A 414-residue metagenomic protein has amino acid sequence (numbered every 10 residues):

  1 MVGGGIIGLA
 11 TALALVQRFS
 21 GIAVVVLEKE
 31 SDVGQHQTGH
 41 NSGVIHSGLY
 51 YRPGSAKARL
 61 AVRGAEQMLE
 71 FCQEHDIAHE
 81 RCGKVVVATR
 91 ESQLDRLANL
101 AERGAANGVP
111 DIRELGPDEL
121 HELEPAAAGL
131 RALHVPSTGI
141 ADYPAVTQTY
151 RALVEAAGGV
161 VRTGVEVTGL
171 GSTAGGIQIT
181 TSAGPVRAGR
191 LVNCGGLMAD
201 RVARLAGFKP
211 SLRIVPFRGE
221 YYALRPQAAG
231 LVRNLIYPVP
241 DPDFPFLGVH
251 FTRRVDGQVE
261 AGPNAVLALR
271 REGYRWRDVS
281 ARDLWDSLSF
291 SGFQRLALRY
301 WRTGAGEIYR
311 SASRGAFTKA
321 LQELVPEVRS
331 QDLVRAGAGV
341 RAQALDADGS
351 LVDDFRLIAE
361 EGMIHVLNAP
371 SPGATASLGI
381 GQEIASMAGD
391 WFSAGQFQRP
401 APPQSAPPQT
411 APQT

Functional and structural regions predicted by a protein language model:
M1-I7, V25: Beta1/beta-strand and adjacent pyrophosphate-binding region of the FAD-binding site in flavoprotein oxidoreductases
A10, L170-V279: Flavin-dependent oxidoreductases
V16-H40: Glycine-rich FAD pyrophosphate-binding loop
G43-E119, G129, G248-H250, Q258-E260 (+1 more regions): Dinucleotide-binding Rossmann-like beta1-alpha1 core, especially the glycine-rich loop that anchors the ADP
R52-R63, V87-R96, L133-L153, R162 (+2 more regions): Short beta-strand to alpha-helix junction loop
A78-A88, D111, E119-G158, Q178-S182 (+3 more regions): Helix-loop-beta segment of a Rossmann-like dinucleotide-binding subdomain
L133-R190, C194, M198-R201, A376-G389: Helical element adjacent to the flavin cofactor pocket in flavoenzyme catalytic cores
W276, R282, S287-P400: C-terminal catalytic lobe of FAD-dependent flavoproteins
